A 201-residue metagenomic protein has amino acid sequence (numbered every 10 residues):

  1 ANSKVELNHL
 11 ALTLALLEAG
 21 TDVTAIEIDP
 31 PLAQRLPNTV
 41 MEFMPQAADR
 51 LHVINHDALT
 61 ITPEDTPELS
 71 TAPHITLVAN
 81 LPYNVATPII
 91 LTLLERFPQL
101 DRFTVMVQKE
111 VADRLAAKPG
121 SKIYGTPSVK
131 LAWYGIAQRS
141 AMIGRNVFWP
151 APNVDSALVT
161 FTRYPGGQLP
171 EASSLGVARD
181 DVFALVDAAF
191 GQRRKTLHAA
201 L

Functional and structural regions predicted by a protein language model:
A1-L185, Q192: Catalytic cores of RNA-modifying enzymes
D187-L201: C-terminal lobe and adjacent flexible extensions of AdoMet/dcAdoMet transferase-like proteins
